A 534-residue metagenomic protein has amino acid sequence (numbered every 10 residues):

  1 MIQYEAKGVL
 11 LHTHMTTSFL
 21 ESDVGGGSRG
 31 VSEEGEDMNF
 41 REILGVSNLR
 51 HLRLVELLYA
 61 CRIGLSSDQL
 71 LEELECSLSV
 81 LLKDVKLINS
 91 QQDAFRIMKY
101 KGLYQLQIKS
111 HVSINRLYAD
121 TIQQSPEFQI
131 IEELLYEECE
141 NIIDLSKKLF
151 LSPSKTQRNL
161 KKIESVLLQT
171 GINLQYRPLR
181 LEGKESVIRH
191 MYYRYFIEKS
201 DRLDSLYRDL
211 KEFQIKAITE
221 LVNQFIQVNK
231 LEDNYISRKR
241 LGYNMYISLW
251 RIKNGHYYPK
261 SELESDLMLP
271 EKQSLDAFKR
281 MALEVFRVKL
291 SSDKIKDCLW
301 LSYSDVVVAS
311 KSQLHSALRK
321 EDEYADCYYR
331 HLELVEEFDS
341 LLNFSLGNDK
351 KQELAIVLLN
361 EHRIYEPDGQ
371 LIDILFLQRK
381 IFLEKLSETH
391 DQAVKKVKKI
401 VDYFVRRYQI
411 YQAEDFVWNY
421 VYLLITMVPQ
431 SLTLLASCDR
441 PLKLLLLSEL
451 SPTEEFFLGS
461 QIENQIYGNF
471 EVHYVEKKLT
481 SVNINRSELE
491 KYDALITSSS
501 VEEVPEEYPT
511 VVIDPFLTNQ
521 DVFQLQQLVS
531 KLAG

Functional and structural regions predicted by a protein language model:
L10-L11, L20: Leucine-biased recognition of intrinsically disordered, low-complexity hydrophobic segments
T13-H14, D23-R29: N-terminal amphipathic/hydrophobic targeting modules at extreme N-termini, encompassing cleavable Sec/SRP-type signal
R29-E36: …primarily DNA-binding HTH/wHTH and HhH modules…
E36-G534: A cross-family "folded-core" feature that marks the main globular domain of proteins
